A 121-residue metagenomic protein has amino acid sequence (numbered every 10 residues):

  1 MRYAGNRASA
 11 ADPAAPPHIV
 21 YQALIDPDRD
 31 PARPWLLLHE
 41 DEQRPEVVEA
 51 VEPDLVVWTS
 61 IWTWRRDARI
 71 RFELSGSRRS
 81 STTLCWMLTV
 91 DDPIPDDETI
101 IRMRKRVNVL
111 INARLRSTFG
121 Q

Functional and structural regions predicted by a protein language model:
M1-H39: Hydrophobic ligand-binding cavity/cleft-lining segments
A8, E40-R44, R66-R71: Short, surface-exposed coil-to-beta transition loops
A10-A14, E46, E73: Generic structural detector for well-ordered beta-strands
P17-H18, V48-P53, L74-T83: A short, structured loop/turn motif at beta-sheet edges
V20-L24, D28-D30, V47, W58 (+2 more regions): Hydrophobic pocket/interface hotspot
W35, V56-T63: Short beta-strand segments that buttress and anchor functional surface loops
W62-A113, S117-Q121: Beta-strand/loop substructures that line and gate deep hydrophobic ligand-binding cavities in soluble
